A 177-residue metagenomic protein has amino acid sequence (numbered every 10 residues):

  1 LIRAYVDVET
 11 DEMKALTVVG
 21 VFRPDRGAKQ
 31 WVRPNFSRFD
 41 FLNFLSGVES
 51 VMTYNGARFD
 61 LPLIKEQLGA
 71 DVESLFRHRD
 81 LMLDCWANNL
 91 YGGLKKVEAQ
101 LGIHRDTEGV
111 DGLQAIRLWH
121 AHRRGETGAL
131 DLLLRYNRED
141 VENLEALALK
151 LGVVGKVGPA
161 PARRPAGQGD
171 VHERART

Functional and structural regions predicted by a protein language model:
L1-D11, N137: Two-metal-ion RNase H-like nuclease active-site motif
T10, R26-V32, A129-D131: Surface-exposed cleft-lining segments at the edges of enzyme active sites
M13-D25: Short conserved beta-strand segments at catalytic cores or DNA/RNA-binding microdomains of nucleic-acid binding
M13-K14, D60-L63, E145: Short catalytic/ligand-binding loop motif for oxyanion handling, primarily in non-cytosolic enzymes, centered on
T17, I64-E66, L149: Short amphipathic alpha-helical segments
R23-T107: Conserved DEDDh/DEDDy metal-dependent 3′-5′ exonuclease domain
L81-L90, P165-A175: Short, flexible loop segments at boundaries between secondary-structure elements
G102-G167: Acidic, Mg2+-coordinating catalytic module of metal-dependent nucleases/exonucleases that use a two-metal-ion mechanism
